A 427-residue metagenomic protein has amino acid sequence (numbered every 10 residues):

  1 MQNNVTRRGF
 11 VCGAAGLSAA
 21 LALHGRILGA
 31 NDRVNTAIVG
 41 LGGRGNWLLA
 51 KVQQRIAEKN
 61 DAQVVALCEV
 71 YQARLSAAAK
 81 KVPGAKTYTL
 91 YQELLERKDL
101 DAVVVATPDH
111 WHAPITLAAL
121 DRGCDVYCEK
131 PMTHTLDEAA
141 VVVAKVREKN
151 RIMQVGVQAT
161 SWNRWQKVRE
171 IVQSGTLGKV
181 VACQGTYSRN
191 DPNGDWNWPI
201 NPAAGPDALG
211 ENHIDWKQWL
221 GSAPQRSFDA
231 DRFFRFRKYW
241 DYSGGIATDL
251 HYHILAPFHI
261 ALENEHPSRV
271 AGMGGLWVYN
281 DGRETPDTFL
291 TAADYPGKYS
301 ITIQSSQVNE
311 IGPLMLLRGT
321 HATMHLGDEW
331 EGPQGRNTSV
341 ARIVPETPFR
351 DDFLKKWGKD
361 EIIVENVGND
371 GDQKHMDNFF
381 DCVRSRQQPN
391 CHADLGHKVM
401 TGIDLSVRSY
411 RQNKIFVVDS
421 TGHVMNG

Functional and structural regions predicted by a protein language model:
M1-L17: N-terminal secretory signal peptides and thylakoid transit peptides that target proteins across membranes
G13-A14, W47, A230, S243-L262 (+4 more regions): C-terminal helical cap and adjacent loop that interface with cofactors, partners, or active-site loops
G13-V82, A159-W162, F258: N-terminal Rossmann-like dinucleotide-binding module
G40-L48, K149-Q154, A159-A271, L276-G282 (+4 more regions): Predominantly a Rossmann-like dinucleotide-binding segment in NAD(P)-dependent oxidoreductases
K86-L90: Conserved SAM-binding strand-loop segment of SAM-dependent methyltransferases
V103-V104: N-terminal Rossmann-like NAD(P) cofactor-binding module of classical short-chain dehydrogenase/reductase
T107-D109: N-terminal glycine-rich "phosphate-gripper" loop used for MgATP/nucleotide binding and carboxylate activation
A113-S161, G175, N413: Beta-strand-loop-alpha-helix segment that lines the small-molecule cofactor/substrate pocket of alpha/beta enzymes
